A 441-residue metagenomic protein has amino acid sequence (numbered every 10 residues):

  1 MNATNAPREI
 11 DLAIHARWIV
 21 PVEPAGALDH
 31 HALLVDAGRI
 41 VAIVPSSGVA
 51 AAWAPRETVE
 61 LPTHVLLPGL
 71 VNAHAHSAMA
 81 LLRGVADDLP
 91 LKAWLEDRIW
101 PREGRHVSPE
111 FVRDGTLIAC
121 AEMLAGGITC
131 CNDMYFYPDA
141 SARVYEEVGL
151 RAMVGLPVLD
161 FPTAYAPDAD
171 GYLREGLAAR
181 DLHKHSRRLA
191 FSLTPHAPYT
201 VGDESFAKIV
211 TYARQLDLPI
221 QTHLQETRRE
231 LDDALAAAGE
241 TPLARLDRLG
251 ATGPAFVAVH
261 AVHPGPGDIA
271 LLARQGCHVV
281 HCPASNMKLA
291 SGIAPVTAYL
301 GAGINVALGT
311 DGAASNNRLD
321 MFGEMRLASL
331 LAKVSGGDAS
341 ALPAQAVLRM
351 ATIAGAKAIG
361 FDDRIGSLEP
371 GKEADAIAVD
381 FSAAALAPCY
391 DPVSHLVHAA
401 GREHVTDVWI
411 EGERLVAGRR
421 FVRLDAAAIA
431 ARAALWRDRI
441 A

Functional and structural regions predicted by a protein language model:
M1-H31, V35-V41, A51-A52, R349-A441: Active-site microenvironment of metallo-dependent hydrolases
R8-H15, A51-W94, L117, A121-A125: Replace "His-x-His-based motif
L70-A78, H196, Q221-H223, H260 (+1 more regions): Histidine-centered divalent metal-coordination motifs
L81-D114, V148-D170, T227-A255, Q275-H278 (+1 more regions): Active-site gating loops and adjacent loop-to-helix segments of metal-dependent hydrolytic enzymes
R83-G149, Y172-H185, A434-R439: Alpha-helical scaffold segments that flank or form the walls of functional sites
A140-V262, G267: Metal-coordinating catalytic core of metallo-dependent amide/deamination hydrolases
R248-A255, T297-A383, A399-A400: His/Asp/Glu-enriched, well-ordered alpha-helical/loop segment that forms or immediately abuts the divalent-metal
P264, D268-G276, C282-M287: Long hydrophobic segments that form regular secondary structure
